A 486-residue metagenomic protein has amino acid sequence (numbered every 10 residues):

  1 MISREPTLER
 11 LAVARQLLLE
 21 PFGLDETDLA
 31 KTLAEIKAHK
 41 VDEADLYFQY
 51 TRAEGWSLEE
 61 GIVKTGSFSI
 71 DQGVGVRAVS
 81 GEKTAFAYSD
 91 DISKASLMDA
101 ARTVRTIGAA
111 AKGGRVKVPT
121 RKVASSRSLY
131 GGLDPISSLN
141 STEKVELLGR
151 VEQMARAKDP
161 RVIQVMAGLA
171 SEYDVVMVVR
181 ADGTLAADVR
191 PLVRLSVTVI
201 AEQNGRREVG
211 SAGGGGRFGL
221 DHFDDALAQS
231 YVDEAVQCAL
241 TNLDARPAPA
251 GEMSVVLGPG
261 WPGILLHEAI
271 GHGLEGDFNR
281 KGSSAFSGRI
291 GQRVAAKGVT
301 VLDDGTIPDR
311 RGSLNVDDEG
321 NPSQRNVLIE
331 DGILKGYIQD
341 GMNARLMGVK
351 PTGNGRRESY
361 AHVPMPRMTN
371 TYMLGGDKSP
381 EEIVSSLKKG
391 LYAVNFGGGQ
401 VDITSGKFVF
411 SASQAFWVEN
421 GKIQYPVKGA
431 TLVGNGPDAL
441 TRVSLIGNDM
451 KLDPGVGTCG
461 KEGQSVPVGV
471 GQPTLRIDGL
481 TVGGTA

Functional and structural regions predicted by a protein language model:
M1-A486: N-terminal small-residue-enriched
